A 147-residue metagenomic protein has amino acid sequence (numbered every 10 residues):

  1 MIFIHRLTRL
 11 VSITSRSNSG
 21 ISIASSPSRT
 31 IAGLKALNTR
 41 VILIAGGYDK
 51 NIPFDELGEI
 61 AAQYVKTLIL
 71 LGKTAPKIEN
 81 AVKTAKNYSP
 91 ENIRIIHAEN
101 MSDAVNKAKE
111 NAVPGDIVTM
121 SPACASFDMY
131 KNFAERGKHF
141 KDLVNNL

Functional and structural regions predicted by a protein language model:
I2-H5, R9-L147: ATP-dependent carboxylate-amine ligase
